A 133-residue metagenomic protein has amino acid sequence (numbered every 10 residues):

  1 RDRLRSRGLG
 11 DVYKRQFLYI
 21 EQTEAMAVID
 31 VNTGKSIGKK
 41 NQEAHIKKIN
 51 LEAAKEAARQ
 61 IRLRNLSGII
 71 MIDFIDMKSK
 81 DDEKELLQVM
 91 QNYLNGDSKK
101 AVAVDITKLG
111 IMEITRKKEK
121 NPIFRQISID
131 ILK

Functional and structural regions predicted by a protein language model:
R1-Y13: Single conserved hydrophobic/aromatic residue that forms the stacking wall/gate of nucleotide- or nucleobase-binding
R15-K133: Conserved glycine-centered short motifs in functionally critical loops
